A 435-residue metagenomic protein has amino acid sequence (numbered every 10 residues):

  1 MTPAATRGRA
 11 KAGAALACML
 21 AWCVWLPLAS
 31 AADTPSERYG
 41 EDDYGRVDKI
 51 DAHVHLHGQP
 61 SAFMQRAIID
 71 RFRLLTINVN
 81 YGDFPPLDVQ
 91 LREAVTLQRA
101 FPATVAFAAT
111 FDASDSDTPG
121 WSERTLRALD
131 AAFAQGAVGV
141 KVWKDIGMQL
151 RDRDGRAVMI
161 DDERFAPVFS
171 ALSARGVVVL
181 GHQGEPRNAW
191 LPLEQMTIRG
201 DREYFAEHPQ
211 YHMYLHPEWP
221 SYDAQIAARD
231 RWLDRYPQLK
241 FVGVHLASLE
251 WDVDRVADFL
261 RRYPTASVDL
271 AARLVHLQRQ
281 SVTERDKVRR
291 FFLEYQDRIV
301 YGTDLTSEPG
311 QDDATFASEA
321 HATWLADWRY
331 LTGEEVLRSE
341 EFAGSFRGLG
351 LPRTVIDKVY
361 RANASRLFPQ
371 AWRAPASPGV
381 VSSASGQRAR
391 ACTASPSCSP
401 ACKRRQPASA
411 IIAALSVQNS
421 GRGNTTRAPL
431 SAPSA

Functional and structural regions predicted by a protein language model:
M1-R9: N-terminal secretory signal peptides that target proteins for export/translocation
A14-P27: Bacterial N-terminal signal peptides
S30-T104, R124: An N-terminally biased module of ancient metal coordination in phosphate/nucleic-acid-related enzymes
E37-D42, R92-M213, P217, S267 (+1 more regions): Active-site gating/metal-coordination segments in enzymes
I50-V54, L74-N78, V105-A109, V140-V142 (+4 more regions): Hydrophobic faces of well-ordered beta-strands that scaffold small-molecule active sites in alpha/beta enzyme cores
H53-A62, Y81-Q90, S114-E123, L150 (+4 more regions): Acidic-and-aromatic substrate-binding clefts and catalytic sites of carbohydrate-active enzymes
P217-R231, Y236-P378, S382, G386: H/E-rich (His + Asp/Glu) clusters that bind or coordinate divalent metals
S382-S416, S420-R427, S431-A435: Low-acidity, Ser/Thr- and Arg-rich intrinsically disordered low-complexity segments
